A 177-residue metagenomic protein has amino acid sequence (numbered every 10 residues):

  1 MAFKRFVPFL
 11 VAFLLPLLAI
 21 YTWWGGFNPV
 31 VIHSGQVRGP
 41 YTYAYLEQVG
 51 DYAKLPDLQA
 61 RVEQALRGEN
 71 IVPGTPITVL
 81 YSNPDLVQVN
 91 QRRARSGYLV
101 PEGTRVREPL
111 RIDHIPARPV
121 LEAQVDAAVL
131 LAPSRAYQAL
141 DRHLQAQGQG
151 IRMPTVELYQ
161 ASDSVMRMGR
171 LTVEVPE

Functional and structural regions predicted by a protein language model:
A2-E177: A solvent-exposed interaction/effector surface
